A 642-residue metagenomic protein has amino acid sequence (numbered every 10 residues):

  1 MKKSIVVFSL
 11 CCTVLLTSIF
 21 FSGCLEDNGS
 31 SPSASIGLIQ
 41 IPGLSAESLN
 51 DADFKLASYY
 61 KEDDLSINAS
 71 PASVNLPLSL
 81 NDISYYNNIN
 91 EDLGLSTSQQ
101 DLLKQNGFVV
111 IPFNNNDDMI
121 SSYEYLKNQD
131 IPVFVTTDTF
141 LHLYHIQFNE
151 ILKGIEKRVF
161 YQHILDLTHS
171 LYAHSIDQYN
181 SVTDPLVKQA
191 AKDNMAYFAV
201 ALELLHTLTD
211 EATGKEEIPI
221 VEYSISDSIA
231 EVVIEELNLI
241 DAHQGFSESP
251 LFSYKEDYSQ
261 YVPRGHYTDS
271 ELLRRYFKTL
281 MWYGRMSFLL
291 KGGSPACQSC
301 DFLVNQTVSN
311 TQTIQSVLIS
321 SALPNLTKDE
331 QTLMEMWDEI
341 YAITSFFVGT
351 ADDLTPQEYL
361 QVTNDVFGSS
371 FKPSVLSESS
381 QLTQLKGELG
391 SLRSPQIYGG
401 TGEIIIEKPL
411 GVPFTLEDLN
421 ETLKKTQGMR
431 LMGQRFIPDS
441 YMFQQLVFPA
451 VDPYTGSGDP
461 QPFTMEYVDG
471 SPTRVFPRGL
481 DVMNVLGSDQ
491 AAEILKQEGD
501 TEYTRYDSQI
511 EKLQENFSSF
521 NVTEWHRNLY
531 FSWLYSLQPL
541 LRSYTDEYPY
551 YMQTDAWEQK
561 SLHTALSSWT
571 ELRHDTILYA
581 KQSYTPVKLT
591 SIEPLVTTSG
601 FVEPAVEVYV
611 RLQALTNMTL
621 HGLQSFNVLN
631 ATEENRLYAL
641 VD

Functional and structural regions predicted by a protein language model:
M1-S33: Secretory targeting signatures
G29-D642: Long, non-catalytic protein-protein interaction scaffolds
